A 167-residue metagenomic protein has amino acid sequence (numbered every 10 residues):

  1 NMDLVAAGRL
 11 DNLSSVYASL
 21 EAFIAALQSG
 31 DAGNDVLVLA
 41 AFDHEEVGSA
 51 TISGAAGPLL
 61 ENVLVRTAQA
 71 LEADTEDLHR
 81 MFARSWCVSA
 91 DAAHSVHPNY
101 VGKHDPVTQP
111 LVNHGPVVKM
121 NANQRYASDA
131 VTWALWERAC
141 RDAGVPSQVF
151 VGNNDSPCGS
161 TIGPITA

Functional and structural regions predicted by a protein language model:
N1, G48-A50, G115, G159-S160: Glycine-centered flexibility motif
N1-G8, V16, S29: Soluble metallo-hydrolase cores and metallopeptidase-like ectodomains found primarily in the secretory/periplasmic
A6-L10, A50-A55, Q124-A127: Alpha-helix capping and helix-loop boundary segments enriched in small/acidic/polar residues
A7-N12, V151-D155: Active-site nucleophile and cofactor-binding loops and adjacent substrate-binding regions of central metabolic enzymes
Y17-L111: Acidic/histidine-rich catalytic neighborhood of metal-dependent amide-processing enzymes
A93-Y100, H104-A167: Active-site-adjacent substrate-binding region of metalloamidase/peptidase-like peptide-processing proteins
